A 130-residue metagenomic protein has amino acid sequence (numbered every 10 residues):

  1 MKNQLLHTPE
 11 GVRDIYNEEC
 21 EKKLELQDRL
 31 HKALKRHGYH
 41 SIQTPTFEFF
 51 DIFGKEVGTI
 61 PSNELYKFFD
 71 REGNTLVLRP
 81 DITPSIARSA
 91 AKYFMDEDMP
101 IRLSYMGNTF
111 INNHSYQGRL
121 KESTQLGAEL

Functional and structural regions predicted by a protein language model:
M1-L130: TRNA-recognition modules of translation machinery and tRNA-sensing kinases, especially anticodon-binding
